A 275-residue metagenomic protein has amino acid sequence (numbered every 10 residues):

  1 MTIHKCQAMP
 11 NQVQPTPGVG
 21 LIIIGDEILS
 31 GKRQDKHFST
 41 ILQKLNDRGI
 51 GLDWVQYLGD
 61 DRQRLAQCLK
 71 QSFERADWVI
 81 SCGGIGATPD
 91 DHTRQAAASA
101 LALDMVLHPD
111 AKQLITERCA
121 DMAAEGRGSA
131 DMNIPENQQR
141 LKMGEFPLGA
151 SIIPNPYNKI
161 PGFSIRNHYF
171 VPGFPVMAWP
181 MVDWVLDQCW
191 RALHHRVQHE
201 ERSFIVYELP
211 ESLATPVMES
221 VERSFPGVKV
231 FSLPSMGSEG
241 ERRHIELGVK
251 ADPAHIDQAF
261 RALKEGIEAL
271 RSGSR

Functional and structural regions predicted by a protein language model:
T2-G18: N-terminal amphipathic/basic leader segments beginning at the initiator methionine
V13-V55, D257: Glycine-rich phosphate/diphosphate-binding loop of Rossmann-like nucleotide-binding domains
I24-D26, S81-P89, P172-G173, L233 (+1 more regions): Glycine-rich beta-strand-to-loop/alpha-helix junction loops that act as flexible
S39-A100, V106, A120: N-terminal small/polar loop signature for handling phosphorylated ligands or for N-terminal nucleophile
R64, H92-L193: Proline/glycine-rich low-complexity loops and linkers
N167-G266: An accessory alpha-helical subdomain
G266-R275: Conserved short beta-strand edge segments in small beta-sheet-based binding/regulatory domains
